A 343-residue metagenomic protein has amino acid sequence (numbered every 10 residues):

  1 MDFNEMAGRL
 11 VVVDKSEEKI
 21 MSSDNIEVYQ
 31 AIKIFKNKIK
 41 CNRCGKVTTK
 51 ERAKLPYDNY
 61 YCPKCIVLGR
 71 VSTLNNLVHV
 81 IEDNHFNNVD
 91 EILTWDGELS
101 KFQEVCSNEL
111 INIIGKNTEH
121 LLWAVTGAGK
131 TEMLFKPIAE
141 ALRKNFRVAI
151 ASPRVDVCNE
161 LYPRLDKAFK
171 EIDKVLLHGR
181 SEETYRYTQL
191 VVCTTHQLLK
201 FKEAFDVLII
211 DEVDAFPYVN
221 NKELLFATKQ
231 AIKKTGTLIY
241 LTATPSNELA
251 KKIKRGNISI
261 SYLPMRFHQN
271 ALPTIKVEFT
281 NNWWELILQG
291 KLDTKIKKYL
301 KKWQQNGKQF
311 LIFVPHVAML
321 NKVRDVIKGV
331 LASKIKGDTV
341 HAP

Functional and structural regions predicted by a protein language model:
Y29-H85: Interdomain "pre-motor" coupling segment immediately N-terminal to P-loop NTPase/helicase cores
W95-T118: N-terminal pre-P-loop "Q-motif" helix
G115-A139: Walker A/P-loop
H120, N257-R324: Conserved interdomain linker/interface between the two RecA-like ATPase lobes of SF2 helicase motors
F146-R154, K308-H316, V340: Conserved RecA-like ASCE P-loop NTPase motor core of nucleic-acid helicases/translocases
L161, F169, V317-H341: Conserved helicase motor "Helicase C" RecA-like lobe of SF1/SF2 P-loop NTPases
D166-F201: Inter-Walker segment of RecA-like/P-loop motor cores
E203-T280: Post-DEXD/H (motif II) to motif III coupling segment of the RecA-like Helicase ATP-binding lobe
